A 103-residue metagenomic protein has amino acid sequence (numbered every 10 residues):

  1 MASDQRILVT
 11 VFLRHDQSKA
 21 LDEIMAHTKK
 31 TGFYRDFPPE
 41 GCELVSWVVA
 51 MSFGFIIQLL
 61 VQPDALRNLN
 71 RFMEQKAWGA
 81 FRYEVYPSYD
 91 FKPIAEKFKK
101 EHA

Functional and structural regions predicted by a protein language model:
M1-G54, V61-R67, R71, Y89-A103: Short S/T/G/P-rich N-terminal loop/turn motif that feeds into the first structured element of a domain
R71-W78: Short, intrinsically disordered, mixed-charge
W78-D90: Conserved short beta-strand edge segments in small beta-sheet-based binding/regulatory domains
